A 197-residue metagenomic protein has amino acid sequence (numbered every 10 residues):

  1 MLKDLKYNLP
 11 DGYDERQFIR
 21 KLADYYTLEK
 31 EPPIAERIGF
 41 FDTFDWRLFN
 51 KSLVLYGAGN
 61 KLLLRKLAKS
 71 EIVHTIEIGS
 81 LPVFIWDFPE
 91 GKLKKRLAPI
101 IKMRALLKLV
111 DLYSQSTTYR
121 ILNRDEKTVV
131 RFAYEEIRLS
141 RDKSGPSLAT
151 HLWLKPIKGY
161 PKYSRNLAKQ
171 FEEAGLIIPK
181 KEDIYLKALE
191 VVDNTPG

Functional and structural regions predicted by a protein language model:
M1-G197: Phosphate-end processing signature that detects enzymes handling 5′-triphosphorylated RNA and polyphosphate
